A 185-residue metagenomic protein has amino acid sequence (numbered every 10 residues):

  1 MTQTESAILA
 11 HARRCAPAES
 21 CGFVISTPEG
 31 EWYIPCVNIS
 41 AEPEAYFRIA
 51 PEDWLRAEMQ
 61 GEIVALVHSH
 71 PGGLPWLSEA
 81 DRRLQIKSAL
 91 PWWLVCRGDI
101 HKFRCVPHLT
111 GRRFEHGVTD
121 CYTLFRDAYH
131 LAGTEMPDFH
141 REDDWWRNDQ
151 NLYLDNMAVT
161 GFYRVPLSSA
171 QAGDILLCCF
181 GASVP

Functional and structural regions predicted by a protein language model:
M1-A65, P71-R104: Conserved beta-strand-loop surface patch within small alpha/beta domains used for substrate/adaptor or ligand engagement
A10-R14, L109-H116, R164: Short helix-to-loop capping/linker segments positioned immediately adjacent to catalytic or ligand/cofactor-binding
A16-A18, L109, T119-T123, Q171: Short gly/pro-enriched beta-turn/loop segments at secondary-structure junctions
V67-S69, C178-C179: Short His-Asn-centered micro-motif
P107-T119, L177-P185: Glycine-rich catalytic cores of cysteine/serine-nucleophile enzymes that process amide/ester linkages in cell-envelope
E115-A132: Active-site nucleophilic cysteine motif
T134-W146: Short acidic alpha-helical/loop segments enriched in Asp/Glu that coordinate divalent cations
D144-P185: ...with weaker cross-activation on analogous glycine-rich loops/strands in unrelated enzymes
